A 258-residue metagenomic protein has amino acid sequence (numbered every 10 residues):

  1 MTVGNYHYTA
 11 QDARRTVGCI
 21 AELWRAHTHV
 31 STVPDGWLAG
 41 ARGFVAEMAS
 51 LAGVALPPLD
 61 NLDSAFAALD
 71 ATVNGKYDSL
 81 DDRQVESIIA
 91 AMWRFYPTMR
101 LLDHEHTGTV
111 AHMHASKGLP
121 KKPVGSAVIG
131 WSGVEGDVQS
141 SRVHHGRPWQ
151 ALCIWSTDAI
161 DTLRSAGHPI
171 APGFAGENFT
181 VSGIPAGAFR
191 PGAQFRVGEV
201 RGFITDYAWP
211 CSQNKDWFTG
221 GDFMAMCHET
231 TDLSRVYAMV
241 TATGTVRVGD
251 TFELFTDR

Functional and structural regions predicted by a protein language model:
T2-T32, G36-G75, S87-R201, D206-A208 (+1 more regions): Electropositive, beta-rich accessory/interaction domains or terminal extensions that provide binding surfaces
V85-M92, V248-L254: Generic detector of short, aliphatic-rich beta-strand segments that form the cores of beta-sheets in diverse domain
H168-N178, G220-S234: Short, basic/aromatic beta-hairpin or loop at an interaction surface
S212, T219-G220: A short alpha->loop->secondary-structure connector
K215-D216, D250: Short, charged, solvent-exposed linker or helix-capping segments at domain edges/interfaces that act as flexible hinges
W217, T230, V240-T243: Short, amphipathic alpha-helical segments
R235-R258: Well-ordered alpha/beta subsegment
